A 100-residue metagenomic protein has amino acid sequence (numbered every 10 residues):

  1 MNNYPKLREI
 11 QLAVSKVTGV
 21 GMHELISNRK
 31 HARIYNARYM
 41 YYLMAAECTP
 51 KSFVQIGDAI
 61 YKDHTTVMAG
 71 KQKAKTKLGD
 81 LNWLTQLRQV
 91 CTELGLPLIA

Functional and structural regions predicted by a protein language model:
M1-L12, A100: General nucleic-acid-binding
Q11, S52-F53: Helix-turn-helix DNA-binding elements, focusing on the entry/boundary residues of the two helices that contact DNA
K16-R38: Short, Lys/Arg-enriched anionic-surface-contact patches
Y35-K51: Short, amphipathic alpha-helical "recognition" segments used to contact nucleic acids or chromatin
A46, K71, L78: DNA major-groove recognition helix of helix-turn-helix
V54-A59: Short alpha-helical "recognition helix" segments of helix-turn-helix
D63-M68: Helix-turn-helix DNA-binding helix
L78-A100: Short Lys/Arg-enriched helix C-cap and helix-to-coil transition segments that create basic nucleic-acid-contact patches
